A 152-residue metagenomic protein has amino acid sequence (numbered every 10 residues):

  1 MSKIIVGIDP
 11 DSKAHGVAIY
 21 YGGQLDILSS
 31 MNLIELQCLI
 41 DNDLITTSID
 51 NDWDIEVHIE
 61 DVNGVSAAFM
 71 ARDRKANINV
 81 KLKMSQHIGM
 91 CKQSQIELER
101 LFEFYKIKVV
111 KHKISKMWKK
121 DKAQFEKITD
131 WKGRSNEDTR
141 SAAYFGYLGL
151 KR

Functional and structural regions predicted by a protein language model:
S2-R152: Phosphate- and other anionic-substrate recognition elements at nucleic-acid/protein interfaces
